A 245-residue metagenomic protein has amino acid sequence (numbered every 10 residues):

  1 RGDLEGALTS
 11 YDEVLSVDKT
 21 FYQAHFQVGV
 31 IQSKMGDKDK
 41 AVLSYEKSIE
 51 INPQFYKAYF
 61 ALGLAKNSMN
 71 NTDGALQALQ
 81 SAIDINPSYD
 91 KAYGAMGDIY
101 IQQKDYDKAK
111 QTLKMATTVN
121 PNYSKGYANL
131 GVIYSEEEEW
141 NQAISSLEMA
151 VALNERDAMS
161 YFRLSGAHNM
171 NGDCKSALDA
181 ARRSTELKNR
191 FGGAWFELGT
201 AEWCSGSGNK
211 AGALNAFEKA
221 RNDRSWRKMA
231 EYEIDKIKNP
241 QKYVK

Functional and structural regions predicted by a protein language model:
R1-E13, K34-K47, S68-S81, Q102-M115 (+4 more regions): Structural signature of tandem alpha-helical TPR/SEL1-like repeats, specifically the intra-repeat loop/turn
V17, I51, I85, V119 (+3 more regions): Structural marker of alpha-solenoid helical repeat scaffolds
Y22-Q23, Y56-K57, D90-K91, S124-K125 (+3 more regions): Helix-start (N-cap) detector for alpha-helical repeat units in TPR-like alpha-solenoids, especially tetratricopeptide
F162, N169, C174, E186 (+3 more regions): Alpha-helical protein-protein interaction modules
T200-K245: Terminal, low-structured helical/coil segments at or just beyond the last alpha-helical repeat
